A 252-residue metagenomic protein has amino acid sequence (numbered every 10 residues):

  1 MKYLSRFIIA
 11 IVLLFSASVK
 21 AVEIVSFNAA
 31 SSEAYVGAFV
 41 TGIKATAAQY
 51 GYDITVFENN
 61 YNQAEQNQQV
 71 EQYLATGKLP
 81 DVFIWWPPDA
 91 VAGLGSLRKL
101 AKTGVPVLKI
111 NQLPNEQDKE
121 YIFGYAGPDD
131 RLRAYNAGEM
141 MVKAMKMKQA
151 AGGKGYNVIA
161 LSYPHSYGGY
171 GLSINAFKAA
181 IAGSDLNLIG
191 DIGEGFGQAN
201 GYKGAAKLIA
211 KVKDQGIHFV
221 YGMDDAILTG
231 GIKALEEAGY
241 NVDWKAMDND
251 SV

Functional and structural regions predicted by a protein language model:
M1-Y3: N-terminal secretory signal peptides that target proteins for export/translocation
R6-S16: Bacterial N-terminal signal peptides
K20-V252: A residue-level marker of the well-folded mature domains of exported/periplasmic proteins
